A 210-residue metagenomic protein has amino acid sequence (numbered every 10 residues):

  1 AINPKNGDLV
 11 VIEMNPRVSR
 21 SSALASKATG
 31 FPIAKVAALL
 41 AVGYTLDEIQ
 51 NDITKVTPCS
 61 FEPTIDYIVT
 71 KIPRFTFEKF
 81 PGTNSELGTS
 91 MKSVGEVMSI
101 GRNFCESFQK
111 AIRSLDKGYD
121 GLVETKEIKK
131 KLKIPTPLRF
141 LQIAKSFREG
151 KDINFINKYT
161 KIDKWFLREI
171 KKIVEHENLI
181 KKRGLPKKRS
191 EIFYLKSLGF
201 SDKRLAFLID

Functional and structural regions predicted by a protein language model:
A1-G199: ATP-dependent carboxylate activation and anion-phosphoryl transfer catalytic cores that bind Mg-ATP to form
R204-I209: C-terminal amphipathic alpha-helical interaction region
